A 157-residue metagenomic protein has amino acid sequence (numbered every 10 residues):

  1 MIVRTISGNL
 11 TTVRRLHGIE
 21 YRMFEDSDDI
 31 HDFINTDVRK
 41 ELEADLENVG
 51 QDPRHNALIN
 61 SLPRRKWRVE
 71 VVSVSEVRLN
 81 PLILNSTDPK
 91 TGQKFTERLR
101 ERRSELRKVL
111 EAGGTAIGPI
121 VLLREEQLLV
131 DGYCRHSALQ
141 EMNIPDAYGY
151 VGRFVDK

Functional and structural regions predicted by a protein language model:
I2-V151: Short, charged/polar connector segments at secondary-structure boundaries
